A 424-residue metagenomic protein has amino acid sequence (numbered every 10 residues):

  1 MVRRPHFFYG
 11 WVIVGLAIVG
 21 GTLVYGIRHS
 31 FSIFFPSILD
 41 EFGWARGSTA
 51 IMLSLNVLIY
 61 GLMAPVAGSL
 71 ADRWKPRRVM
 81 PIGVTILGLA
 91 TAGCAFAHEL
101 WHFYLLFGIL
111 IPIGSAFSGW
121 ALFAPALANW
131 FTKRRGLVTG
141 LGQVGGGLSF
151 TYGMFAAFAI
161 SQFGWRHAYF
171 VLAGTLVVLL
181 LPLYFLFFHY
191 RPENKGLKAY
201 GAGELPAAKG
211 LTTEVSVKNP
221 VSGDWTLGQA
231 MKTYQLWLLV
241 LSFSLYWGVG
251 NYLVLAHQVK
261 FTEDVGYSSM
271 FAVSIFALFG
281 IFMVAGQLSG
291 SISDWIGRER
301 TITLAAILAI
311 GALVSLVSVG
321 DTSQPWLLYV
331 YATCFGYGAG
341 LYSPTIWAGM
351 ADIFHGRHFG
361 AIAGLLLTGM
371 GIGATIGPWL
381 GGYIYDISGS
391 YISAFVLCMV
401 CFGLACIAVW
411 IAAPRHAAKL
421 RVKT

Functional and structural regions predicted by a protein language model:
T22, A90, H102-S118, S244-L245 (+1 more regions): Hydrophobic core of transmembrane alpha-helices in multi-pass small-molecule transporters, especially MFS/SLC-type
F31-F35, G228-S289, G377: Extracytoplasmic gate region of multi-pass secondary transporters
M63-K75, G286-R298, Y385: Helix-to-loop junctions at the C-terminal end of transmembrane segments in multipass secondary transporters
T85-H98, L308-D321: C-terminal ends and interior cores of transmembrane alpha-helices in multi-pass membrane transporters/permeases
F107-V144, H355: Cytoplasmic helix-loop-helix junction between adjacent transmembrane helices in 12-TM secondary transporters
F131-M154, L367-G377: Glycine-rich segments within core transmembrane alpha-helices of 12-TM secondary carriers
G145-N194: Helix-loop-helix hairpin linking two adjacent transmembrane segments in secondary transporters
Y169-L186, S393-I411: Symmetry-related core transmembrane helices of the 12-TM Major Facilitator Superfamily/SLC fold
